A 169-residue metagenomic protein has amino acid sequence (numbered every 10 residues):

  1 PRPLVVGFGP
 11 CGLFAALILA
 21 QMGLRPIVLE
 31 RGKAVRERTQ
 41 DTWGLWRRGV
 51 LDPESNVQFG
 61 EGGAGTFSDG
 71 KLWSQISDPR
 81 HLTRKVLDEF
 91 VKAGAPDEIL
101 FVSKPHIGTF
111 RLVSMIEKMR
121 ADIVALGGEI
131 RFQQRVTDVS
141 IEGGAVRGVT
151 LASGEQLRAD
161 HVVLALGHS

Functional and structural regions predicted by a protein language model:
P1-S169: Residues forming the flavin
